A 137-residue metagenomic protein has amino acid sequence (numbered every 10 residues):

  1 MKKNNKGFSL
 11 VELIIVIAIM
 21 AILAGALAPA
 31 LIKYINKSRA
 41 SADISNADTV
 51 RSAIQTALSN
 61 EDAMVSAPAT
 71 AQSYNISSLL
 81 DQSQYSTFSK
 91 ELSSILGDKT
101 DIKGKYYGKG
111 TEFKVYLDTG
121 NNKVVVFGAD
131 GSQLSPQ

Functional and structural regions predicted by a protein language model:
N4-L31: N-terminal single-pass transmembrane signal-anchor helix
M20-L23, Y34, A57-N60: Short hydrophobic alpha-helical module
L27, L31-D43: Sec-dependent signal peptide cleavage junction
R39-M64: Membrane-proximal N-terminal amphipathic helix
D62-D130, L134-Q137: Extracellular/periplasmic head regions of type IV pilus-like filament subunits
